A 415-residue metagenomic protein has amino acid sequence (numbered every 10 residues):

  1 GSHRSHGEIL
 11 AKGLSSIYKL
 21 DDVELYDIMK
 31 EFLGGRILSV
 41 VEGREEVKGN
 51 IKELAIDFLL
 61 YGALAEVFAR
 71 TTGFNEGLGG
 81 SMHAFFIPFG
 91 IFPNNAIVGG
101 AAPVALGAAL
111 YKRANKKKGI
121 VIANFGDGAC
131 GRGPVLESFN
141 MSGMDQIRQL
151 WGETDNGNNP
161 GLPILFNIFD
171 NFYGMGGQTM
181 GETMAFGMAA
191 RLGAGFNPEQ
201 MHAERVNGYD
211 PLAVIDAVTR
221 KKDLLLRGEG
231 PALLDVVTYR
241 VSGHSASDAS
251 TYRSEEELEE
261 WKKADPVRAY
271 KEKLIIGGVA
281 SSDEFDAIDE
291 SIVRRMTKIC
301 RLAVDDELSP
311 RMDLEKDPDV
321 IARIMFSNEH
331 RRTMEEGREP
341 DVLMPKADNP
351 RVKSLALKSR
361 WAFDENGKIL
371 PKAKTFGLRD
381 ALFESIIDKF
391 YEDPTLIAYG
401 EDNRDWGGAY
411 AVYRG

Functional and structural regions predicted by a protein language model:
G1, I122-G126, E204-N207, L396-D402: Short glycine-rich or small-residue beta-strand-to-loop segments that form or flank ligand, phosphate, metal/Fe-S
G1-D27, E31, L38, E42-E46 (+3 more regions): Conserved acidic/glycine
G1-I164, M175-Q200: Cofactor-binding active-site loop characterized by glycine-rich and histidine/acidic residues
A102, F125-G131, M141, I168-G174 (+3 more regions): Acidic, glycine-rich active-site loops and adjacent beta-strand->loop/helix elements that engage anionic groups
L110, N115-G119, A185-R220, K263-S291: Conserved thiamine diphosphate
I120-N124, L165-N167, L233-D235, I397-Y399: Structural motif
E137-S138, A217-R220, G415: Alpha-helical scaffold elements adjacent to nucleotide-binding pockets in ATP/GTP-utilizing enzyme cores
D223-G228, L233-D235: Long, amphipathic alpha-helical stalk/connector segments used for oligomerization, subunit docking, or mechanical
